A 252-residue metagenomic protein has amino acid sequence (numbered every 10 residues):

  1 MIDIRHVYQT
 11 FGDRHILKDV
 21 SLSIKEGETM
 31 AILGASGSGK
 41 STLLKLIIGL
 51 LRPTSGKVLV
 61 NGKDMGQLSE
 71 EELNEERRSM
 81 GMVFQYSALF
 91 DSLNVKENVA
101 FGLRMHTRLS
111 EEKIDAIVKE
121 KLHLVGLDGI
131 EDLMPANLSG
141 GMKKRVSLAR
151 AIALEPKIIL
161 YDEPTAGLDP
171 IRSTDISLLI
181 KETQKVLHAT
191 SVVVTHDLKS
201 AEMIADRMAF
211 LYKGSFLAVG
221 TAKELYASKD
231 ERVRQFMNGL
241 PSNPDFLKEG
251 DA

Functional and structural regions predicted by a protein language model:
I48: Helix-to-loop junction immediately C-terminal to a conserved catalytic motif
K63-D64, E111-G129: Conserved ABC ATPase "signature" region
M134-L138, M142: Conserved ABC ATPase signature
A153-K157: A short, proline-enriched helix->beta-strand linker immediately N-terminal to the Walker B motif in ABC-type P-loop
I159-D162: Catalytic Walker B motif of ABC-type/P-loop ATPase nucleotide-binding domains
A201-M203: A short, surface-exposed alpha-helical micro-motif characterized by mixed small hydrophobic and charged/polar residues
